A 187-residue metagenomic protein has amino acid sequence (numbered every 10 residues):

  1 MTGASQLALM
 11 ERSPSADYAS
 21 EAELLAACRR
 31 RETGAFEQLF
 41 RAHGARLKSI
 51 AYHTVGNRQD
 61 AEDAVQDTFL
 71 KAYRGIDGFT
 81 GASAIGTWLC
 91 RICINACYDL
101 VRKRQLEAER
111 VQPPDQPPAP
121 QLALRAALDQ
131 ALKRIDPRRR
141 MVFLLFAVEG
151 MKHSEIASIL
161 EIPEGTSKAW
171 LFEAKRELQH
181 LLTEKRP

Functional and structural regions predicted by a protein language model:
E11-S15, R29-Q38, K48-D67, E164 (+1 more regions): Short, charged helix-capping/linker segments at alpha-helix termini
R29-R30, G56-R58, D67-I85, K103-L106: Sigma70-family region 2
L47, A51, I76, L89 (+1 more regions): Hydrophobic-face residues of short alpha-helical interaction/recognition segments
G75-R91, E164, A169: Short, aromatic/basic-enriched loop-to-helix "N-cap" motif that marks the start of an alpha-helix at regulatory
T80, R102, I135-R138, K175-P187: Short, Lys/Arg-enriched C-terminal cap helix and immediately downstream tail that follows
C90, L100-A123: Short, basic/polar amphipathic helix motif occurring as a linker/hinge flanking DNA-binding modules in transcription
K133, P137-R138, E149-T166, H180: Helix-turn-helix DNA-binding module
V142-F146: A short pre-motif secondary-structure segment
